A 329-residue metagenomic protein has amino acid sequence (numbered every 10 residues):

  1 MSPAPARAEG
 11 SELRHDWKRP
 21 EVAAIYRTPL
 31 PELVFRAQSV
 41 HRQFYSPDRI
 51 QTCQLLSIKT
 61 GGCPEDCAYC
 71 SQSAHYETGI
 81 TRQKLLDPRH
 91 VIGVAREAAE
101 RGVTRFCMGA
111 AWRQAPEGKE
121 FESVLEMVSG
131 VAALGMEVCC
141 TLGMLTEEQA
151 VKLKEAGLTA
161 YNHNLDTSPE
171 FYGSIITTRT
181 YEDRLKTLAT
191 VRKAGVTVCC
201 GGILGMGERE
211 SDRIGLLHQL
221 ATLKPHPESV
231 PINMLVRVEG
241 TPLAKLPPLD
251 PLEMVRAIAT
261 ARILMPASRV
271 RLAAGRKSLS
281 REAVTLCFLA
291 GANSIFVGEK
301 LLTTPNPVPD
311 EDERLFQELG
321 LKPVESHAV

Functional and structural regions predicted by a protein language model:
M1-D48, A221-V329: Auxiliary Fe-S-binding modules of radical SAM enzymes
L13-D87, V94, E100-R101, R105 (+1 more regions): N-terminal [4Fe-4S]-dependent radical SAM core
D48-P64, A68-E77, L125-A132, M136-C140 (+1 more regions): Mobile, glycine- and charge-enriched loop segments and immediately flanking short secondary-structure elements within
I50-L55, F106-M108, V138-C140, Y161-H163 (+4 more regions): Hydrophobic faces of well-ordered beta-strands that scaffold small-molecule active sites in alpha/beta enzyme cores
L56, L142, T180, G202-G205 (+3 more regions): Glycine- and other small-residue-rich loops at beta-strand/loop junctions that grip anionic moieties
I58-K59, R113, L145-E147, K277-L279: Short, internal active-site loops enriched in acidic
G61-E65, V151, S280-V284: Short, solvent-exposed polar/charged micro-motifs at secondary-structure junctions
Q72-G201, M206-T222: Conserved Radical SAM active-site core
